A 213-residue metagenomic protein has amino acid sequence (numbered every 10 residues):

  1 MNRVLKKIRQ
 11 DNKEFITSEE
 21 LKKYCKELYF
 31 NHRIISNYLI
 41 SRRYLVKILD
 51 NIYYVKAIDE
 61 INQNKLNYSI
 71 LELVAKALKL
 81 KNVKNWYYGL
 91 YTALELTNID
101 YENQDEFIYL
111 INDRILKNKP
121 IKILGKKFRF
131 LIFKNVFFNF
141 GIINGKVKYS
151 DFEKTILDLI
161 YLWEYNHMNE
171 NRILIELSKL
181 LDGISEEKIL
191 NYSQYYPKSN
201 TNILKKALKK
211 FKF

Functional and structural regions predicted by a protein language model:
M1-N82: Short beta-edge/loop segments at beta->alpha junctions of small alpha/beta modules that act as binding/recognition
E14, W86, Y149: Residues that recognize and position ribonucleotide moieties
K26, I40, N98, Y161-Y165: Hydrophobic/aromatic-lined pockets within catalytic cores
E27-N31, I99-D100, P197-S199: Short coil/loop linkers at secondary-structure junctions
N67-K76, I132-I143: Short amphipathic alpha-helical segments and their helix-coil junctions
K84-G141: Exposed, interaction-prone assembly regions rather than primary DNA-binding/catalytic cores
V136-F213: Hydrophobic alpha-helical interaction segments
